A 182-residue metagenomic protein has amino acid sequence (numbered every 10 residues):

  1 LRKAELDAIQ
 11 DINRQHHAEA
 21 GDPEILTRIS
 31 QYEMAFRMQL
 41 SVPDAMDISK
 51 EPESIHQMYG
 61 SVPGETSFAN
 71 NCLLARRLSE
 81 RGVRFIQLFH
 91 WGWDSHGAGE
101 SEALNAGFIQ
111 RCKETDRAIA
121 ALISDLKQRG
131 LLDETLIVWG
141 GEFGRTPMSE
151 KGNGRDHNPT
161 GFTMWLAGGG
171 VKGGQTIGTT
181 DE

Functional and structural regions predicted by a protein language model:
L1-E182: Ligand-binding pockets and gating/stacking loops
